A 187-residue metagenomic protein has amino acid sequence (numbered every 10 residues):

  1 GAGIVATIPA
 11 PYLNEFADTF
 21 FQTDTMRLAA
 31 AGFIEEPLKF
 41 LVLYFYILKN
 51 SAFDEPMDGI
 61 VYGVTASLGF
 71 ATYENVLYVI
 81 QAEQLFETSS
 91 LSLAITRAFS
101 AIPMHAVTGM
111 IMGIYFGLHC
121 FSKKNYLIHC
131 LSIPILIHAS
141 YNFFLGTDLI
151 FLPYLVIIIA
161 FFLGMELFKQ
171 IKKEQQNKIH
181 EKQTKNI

Functional and structural regions predicted by a protein language model:
G1-I187: Hydrophobic alpha-helical segments at protein termini of multi-pass membrane proteins
